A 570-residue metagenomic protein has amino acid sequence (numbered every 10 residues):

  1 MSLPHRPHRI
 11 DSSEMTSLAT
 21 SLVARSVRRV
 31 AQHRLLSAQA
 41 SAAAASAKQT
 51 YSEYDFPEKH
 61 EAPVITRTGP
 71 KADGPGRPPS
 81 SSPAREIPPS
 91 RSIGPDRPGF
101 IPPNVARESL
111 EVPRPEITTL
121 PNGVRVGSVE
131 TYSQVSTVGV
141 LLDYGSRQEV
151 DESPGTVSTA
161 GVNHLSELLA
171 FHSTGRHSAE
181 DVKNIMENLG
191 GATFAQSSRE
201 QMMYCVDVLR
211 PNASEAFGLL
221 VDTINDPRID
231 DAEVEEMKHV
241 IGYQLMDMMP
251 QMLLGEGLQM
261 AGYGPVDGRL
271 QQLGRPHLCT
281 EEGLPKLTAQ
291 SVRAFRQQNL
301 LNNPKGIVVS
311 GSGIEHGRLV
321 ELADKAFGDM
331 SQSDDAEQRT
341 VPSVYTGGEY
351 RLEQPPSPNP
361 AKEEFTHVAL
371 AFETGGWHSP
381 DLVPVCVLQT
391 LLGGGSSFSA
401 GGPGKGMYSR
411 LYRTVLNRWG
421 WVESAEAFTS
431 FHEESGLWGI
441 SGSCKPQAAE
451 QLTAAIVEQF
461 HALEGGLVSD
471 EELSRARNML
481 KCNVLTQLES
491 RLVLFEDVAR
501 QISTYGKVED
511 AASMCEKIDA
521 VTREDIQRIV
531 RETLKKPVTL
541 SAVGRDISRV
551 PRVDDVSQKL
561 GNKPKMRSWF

Functional and structural regions predicted by a protein language model:
S2, S12-S13: Serine residues within intrinsically disordered or low-complexity segments
P7-R9: Compositionally biased, intrinsically disordered low-complexity segments enriched in Pro/Arg/Gln/His
L18-G99, T119, S153-G155, G175-T346 (+3 more regions): Charge-rich, well-structured scaffold segments of protease-associated domains
P79-S136: N- or domain-start disorder-to-order transition segments that initiate the globular core
L110-V112, K362, K535: A generic fold-level signal
G123, E130-M186, Q244, L258 (+1 more regions): Active/ligand-binding-proximal structured segments within catalytic/core domains that scaffold catalytic residues
V124-Y132, T137-Y144, S333-T414, V422 (+3 more regions): His/Glu-based metal-binding/catalytic segments typifying zinc-dependent metallopeptidases
